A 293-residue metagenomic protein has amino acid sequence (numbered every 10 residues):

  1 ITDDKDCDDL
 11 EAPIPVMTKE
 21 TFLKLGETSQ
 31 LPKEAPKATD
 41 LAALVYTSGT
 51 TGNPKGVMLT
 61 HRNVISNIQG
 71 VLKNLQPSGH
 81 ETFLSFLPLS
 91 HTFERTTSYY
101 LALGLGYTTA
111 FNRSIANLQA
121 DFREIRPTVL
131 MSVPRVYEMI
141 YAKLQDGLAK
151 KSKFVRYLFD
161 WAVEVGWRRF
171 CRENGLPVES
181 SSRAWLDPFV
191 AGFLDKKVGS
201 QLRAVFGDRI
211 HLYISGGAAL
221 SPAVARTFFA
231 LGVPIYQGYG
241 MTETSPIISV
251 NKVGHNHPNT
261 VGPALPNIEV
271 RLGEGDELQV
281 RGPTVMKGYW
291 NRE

Functional and structural regions predicted by a protein language model:
I1-L25, E34: Structural core segment of the AMP-binding/adenylate-forming
E11-P13, L105, I125, L231-P234: Short, structured coil segments at secondary-structure junctions
E27-Y46, N53, Q76-T82: Conserved pre-ATP/AMP-binding loop-to-beta segment of ANL
L41, T47-T50, F83, P88 (+4 more regions): Conserved S/T- and glycine-rich ATP-binding loop of Class I adenylate-forming
A42-I68: Conserved AMP-binding A3 loop
I65-T82, L89-G199: Conserved AMP-binding/adenylation subdomain of ANL enzymes
V190-E293: Conserved AMP-binding/adenylate-forming
